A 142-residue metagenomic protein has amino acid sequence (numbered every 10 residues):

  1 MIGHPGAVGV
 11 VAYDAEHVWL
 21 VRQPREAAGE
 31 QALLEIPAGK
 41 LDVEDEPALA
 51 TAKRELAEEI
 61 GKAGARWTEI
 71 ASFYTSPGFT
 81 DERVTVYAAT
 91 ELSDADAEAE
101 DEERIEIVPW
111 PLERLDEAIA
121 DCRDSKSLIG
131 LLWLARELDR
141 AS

Functional and structural regions predicted by a protein language model:
M1-D14, R25: Acidic, metal-coordinating catalytic segment for phosphate/diphosphate chemistry, firing primarily on the Nudix
A12, A88-T90, P109-P111: Short, well-ordered beta-strand micro-motif
Q23-E26, D45: Short coil/turn segments
R25, E35, A57-D94, R123: Active-site segment of metal-dependent pyrophosphate-handling enzymes, primarily the Nudix hydrolase catalytic core
A28-L33, K40: Active-site rim/adjacent substrate-binding subdomains
A32, E69, P77-T80, T85 (+1 more regions): Nudix hydrolase/Nudix homology domain
I36-E69, Y87, D101-E103, P111: The catalytic Nudix box helix
